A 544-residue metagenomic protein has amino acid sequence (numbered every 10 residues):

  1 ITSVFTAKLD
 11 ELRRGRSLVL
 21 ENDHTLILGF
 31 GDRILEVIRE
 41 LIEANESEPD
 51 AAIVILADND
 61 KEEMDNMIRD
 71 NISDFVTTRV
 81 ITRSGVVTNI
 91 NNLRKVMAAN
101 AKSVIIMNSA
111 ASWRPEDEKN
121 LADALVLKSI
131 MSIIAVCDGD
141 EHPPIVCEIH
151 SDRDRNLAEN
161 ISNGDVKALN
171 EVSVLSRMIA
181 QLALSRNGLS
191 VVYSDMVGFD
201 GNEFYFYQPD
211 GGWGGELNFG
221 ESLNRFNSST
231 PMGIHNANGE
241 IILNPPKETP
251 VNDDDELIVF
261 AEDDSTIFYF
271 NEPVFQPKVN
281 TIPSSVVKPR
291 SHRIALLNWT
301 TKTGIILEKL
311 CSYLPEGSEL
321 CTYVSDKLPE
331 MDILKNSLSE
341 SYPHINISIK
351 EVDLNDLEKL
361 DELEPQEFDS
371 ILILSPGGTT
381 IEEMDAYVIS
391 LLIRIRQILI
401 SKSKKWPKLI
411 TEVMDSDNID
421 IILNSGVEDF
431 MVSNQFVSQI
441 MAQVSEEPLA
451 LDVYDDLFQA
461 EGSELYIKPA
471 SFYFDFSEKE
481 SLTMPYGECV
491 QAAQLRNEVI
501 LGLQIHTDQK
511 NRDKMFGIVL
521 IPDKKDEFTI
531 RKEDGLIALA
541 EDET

Functional and structural regions predicted by a protein language model:
S3-T544: Cytosolic regulatory regions of ion transport systems
